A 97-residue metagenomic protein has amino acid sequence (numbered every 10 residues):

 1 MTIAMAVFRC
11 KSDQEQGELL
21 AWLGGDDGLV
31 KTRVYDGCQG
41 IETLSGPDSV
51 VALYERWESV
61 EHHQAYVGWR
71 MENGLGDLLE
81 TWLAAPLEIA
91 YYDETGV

Functional and structural regions predicted by a protein language model:
M1-V51, E58-R70, A84-V97: Short S/T/G/P-rich N-terminal loop/turn motif that feeds into the first structured element of a domain
N73-L79: Anionic, Ser/Thr-rich low-complexity intrinsically disordered regions
